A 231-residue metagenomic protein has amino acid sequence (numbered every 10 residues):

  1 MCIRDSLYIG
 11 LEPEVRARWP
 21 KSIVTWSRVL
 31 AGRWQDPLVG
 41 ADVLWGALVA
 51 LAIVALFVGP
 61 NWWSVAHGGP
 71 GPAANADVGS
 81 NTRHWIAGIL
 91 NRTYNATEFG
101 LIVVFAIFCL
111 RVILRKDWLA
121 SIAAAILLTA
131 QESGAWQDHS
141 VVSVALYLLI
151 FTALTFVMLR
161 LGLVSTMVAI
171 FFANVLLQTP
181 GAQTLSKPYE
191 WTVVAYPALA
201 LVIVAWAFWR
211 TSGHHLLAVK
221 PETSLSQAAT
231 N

Functional and structural regions predicted by a protein language model:
M1-I3: Short, small-residue-biased leader/transition segments that mark boundaries at the very start of proteins
R16-A41, A74-G79, H214-N231: Membrane-interfacial, low-structure loops and terminal tails that flank and connect transmembrane helices in multi-pass
W63-G88: Membrane-interface interhelical connector segments
T82-V103, V193: Hydrophobic alpha-helical transmembrane segments
L101-I122, L161: Membrane-interface helix/loop boundary segments of multi-pass membrane proteins
A120-T129, V164-L176: Central hydrophobic cores of alpha-helical transmembrane segments in multi-pass integral membrane proteins
S133-S140, Q183-Y189: Membrane-interface helix caps and helix-loop-helix hairpins in membrane proteins
L149, T184-N231: Alpha-helical transmembrane segments and their immediate juxtamembrane flanks in integral membrane proteins
